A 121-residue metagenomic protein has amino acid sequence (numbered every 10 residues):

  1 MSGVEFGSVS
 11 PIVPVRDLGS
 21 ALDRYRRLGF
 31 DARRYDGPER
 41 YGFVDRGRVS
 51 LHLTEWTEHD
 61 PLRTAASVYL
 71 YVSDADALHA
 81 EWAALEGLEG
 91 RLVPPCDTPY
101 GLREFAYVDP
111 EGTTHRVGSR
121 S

Functional and structural regions predicted by a protein language model:
M1-S20, V68, S121: N-terminal beta-strand motif that seeds the catalytic metal site of vicinal oxygen chelate
V4-G7, D60-A65, P99: Short glycine-enriched loop/turn motifs at secondary-structure junctions
I12, P38-Y41, E104: A short, glycine- and basic residue-enriched loop/turn that sits immediately adjacent to a domain's principal
D17-A32: Amphipathic alpha-helical segments
L18-G19, V68-T114: Vicinal oxygen chelate
G29-Y35, G90-L92: Short secondary-structure junctions
A32-A66, T114-S119: Conserved short beta-strand elements that form part of the metal-binding/catalytic scaffold of enzyme active sites
